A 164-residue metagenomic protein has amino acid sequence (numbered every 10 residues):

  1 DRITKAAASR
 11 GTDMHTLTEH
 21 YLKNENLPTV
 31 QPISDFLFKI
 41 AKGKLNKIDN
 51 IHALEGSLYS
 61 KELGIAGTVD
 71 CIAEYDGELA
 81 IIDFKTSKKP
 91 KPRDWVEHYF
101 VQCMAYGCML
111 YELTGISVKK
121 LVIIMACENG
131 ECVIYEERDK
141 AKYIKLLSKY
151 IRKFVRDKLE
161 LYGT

Functional and structural regions predicted by a protein language model:
D1-A66: Metal-dependent nuclease catalytic cores that hydrolyze phosphodiester bonds in DNA/RNA, characterized by
E55-L161: Mg2+/Mn2+-dependent nuclease catalytic core
